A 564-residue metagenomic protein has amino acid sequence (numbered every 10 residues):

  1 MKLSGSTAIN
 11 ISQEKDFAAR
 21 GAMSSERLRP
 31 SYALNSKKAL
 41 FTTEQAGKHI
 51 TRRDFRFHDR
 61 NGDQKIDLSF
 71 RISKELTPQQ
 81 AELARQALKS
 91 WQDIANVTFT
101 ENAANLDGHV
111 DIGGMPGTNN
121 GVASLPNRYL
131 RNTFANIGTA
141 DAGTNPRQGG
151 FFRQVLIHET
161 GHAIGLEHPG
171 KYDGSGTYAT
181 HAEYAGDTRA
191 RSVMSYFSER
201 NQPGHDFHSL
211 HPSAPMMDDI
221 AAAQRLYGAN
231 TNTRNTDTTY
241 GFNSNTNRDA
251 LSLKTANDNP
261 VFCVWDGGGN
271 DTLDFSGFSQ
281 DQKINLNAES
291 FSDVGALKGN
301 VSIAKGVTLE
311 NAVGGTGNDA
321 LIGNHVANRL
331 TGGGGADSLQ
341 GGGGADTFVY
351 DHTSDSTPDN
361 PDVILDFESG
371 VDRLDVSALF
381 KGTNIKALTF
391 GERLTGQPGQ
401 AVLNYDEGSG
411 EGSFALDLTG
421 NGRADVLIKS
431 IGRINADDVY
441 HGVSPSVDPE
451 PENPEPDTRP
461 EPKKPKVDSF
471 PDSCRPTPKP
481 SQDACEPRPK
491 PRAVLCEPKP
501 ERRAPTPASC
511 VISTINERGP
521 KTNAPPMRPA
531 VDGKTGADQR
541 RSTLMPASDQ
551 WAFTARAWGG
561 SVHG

Functional and structural regions predicted by a protein language model:
M1-Q79: Disordered inhibitory propeptide/activation segment of secreted metzincin zinc metalloprotease zymogens, centered on
Y32-F55, N61, Q80-S192, Y196-P203 (+4 more regions): Metzincin-family zinc-dependent endopeptidase catalytic domain
P78, G306, E310, L394-P471 (+5 more regions): Low-complexity acidic/polar repeat-biased segments
A84, W91, G161, M194 (+6 more regions): Residue-level detector of buried hydrophobic side-chain packing in well-ordered secondary-structure elements
P116-T118, A142, E167-G170, E199-N201 (+7 more regions): Acidic glycine-/aspartate-rich tracts in secreted/extracellular proteins
G143-N145, G150-F151, G176-H181, A185-G186 (+4 more regions): Acidic, glycine-rich calcium-binding repeat modules characteristic of RTX/beta-roll and related beta-solenoid repeat
G161, L166, M194, A214-R234: Extended catalytic-interface subdomain
F278, E289-G344: Extracellular repeat-rich scaffold modules on cell surfaces
